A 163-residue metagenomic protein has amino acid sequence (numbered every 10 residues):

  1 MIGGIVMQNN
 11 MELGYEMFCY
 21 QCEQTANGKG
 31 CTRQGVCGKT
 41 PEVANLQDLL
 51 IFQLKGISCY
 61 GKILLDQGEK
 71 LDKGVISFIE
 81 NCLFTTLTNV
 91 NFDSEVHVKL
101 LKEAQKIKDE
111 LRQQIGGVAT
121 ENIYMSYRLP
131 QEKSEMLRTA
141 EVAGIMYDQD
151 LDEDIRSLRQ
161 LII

Functional and structural regions predicted by a protein language model:
M1-V6: Short, Lys/Arg-enriched N-terminal segments with co-localized hydrophobic residues within the first ~10-30 amino acids
Q8-I163: Metallocofactor- and cofactor-centric catalytic cores in central/energy metabolism, strongly enriched
